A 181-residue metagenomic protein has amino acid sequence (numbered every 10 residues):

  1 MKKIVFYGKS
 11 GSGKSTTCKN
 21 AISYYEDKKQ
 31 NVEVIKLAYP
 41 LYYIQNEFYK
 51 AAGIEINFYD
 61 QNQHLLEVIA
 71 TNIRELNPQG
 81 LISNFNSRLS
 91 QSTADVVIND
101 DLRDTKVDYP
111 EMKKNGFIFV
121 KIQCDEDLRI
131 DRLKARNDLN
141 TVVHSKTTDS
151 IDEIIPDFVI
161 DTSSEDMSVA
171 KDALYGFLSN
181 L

Functional and structural regions predicted by a protein language model:
M1-I4, V32: Extreme N-terminal starter segment of soluble prokaryotic enzymes
K9: P-loop (Walker A) phosphate-binding loop of NTP-binding proteins
K14: Conserved lysine of the Walker
T17: Hydrophobic positions on the alpha1 helix immediately C-terminal to the Walker A/P-loop
S23-E33: Post-Walker A helix-loop "phosphate-sensing" segment adjacent to the P-loop in P-loop NTPases
E33-V97, R103: ATP-dependent small-molecule kinase phosphotransfer cores that center on conserved nucleotide phosphate-binding segments
F85-R136: ATP-dependent NMP and nucleoside kinases share a basic, alpha-helical "lid"
V107-Y109, I122-L181: Small-molecule kinase domains that catalyze NTP-dependent phosphoryl transfer to phosphate-bearing small molecules
